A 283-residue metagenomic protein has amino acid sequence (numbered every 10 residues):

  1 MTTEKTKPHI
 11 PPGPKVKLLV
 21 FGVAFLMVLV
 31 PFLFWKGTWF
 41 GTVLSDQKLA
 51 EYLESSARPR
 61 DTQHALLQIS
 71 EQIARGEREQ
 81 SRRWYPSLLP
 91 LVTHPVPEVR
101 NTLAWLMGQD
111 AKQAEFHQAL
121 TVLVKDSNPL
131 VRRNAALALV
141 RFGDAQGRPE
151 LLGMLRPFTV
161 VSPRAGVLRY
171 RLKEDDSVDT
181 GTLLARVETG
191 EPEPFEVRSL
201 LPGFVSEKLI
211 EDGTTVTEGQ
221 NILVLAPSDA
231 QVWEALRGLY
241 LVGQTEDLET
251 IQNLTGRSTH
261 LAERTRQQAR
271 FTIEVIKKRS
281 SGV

Functional and structural regions predicted by a protein language model:
P12-P14, W39-L53, R75-T93, A111-V124 (+4 more regions): Amphipathic alpha-helical scaffolding segments comprising HEAT/armadillo-like alpha-solenoid repeats
A57-R58, P95-V96, S127-N128, F158-T159 (+2 more regions): Short inter-helical turns and helix N-cap capping residues of alpha-solenoid HEAT/ARM repeat scaffolds
A65, L103, A135, A235 (+1 more regions): Conserved hydrophobic register position within alpha-solenoid helical repeats
I69-E77, M107-K112, L139, G143 (+4 more regions): Alpha-solenoid repeat junctions
D144, L152-L168, L183-F204, V224-L225: Short beta-strand-turn/beta-hairpin segments enriched in glycine/proline and small hydrophobics that form edge-strand
P163-S177, V205-G213: Short histidine-centered loop motifs in beta-beta connectors
D175-V187, G213-I222: A structural signal for short beta-strand/turn segments enriched in small hydrophobics and glycine
